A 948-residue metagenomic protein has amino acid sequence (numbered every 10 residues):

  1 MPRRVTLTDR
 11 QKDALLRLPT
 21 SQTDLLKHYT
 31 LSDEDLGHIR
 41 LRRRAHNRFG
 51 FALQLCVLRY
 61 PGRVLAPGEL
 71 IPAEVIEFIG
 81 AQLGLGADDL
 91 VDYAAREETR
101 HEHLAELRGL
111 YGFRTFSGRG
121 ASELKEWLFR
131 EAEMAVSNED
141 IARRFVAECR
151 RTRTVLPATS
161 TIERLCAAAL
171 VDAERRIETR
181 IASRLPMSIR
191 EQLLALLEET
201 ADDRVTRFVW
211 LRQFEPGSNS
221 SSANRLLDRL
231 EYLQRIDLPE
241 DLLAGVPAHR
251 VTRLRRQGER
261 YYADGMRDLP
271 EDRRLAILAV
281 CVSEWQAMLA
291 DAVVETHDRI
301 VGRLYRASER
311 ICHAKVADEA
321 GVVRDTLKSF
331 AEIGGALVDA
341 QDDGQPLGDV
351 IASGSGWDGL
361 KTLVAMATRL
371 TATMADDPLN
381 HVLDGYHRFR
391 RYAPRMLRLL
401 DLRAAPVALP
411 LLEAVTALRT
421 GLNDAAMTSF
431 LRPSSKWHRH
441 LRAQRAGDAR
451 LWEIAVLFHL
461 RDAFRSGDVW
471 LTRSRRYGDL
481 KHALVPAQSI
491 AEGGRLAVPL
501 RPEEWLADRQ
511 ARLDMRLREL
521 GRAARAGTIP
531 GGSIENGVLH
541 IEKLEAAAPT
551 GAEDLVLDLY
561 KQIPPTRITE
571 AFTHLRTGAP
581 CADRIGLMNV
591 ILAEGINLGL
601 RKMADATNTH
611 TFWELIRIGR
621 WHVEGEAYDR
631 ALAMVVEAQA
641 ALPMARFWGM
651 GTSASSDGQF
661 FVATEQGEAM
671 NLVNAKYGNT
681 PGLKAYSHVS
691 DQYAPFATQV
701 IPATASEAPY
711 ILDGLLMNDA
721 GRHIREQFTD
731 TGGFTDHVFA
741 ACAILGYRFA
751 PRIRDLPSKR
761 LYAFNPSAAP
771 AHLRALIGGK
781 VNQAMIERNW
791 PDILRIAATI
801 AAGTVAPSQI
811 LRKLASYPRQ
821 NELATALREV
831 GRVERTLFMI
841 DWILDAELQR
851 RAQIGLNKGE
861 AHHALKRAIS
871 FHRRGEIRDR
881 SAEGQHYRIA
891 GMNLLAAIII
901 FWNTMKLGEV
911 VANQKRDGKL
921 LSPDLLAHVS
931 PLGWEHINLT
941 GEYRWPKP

Functional and structural regions predicted by a protein language model:
P2-G551: Long amphipathic alpha-helical coiled-coil/heptad-repeat bundle
P2-R4, T8-T20, L25, L557-G578 (+2 more regions): Eukaryotic alpha-helical scaffold "rod" segments
S32-R40, F572-T573, P580-G586, V636: Short linear interaction motifs
G62, M603, A654-F660, Q727-G732: Short, conserved catalytic/metal-binding motifs centered on acidic residues
D89, D605-R646, V673-P791: Catalytic or ion-translocation cores adjacent to nucleophile or general acid/base/metal-coordination motifs in diverse
A526, S533-A606: Structured, charged N-terminal subsegments at the starts of enzyme catalytic cores and at intra-chain domain/subunit
E637-L672: Structured nucleic-acid-interacting core domains from mobile-element enzymes and related host factors, especially RNase
A775, V781-P948: Long, compositionally biased intrinsically disordered regions
